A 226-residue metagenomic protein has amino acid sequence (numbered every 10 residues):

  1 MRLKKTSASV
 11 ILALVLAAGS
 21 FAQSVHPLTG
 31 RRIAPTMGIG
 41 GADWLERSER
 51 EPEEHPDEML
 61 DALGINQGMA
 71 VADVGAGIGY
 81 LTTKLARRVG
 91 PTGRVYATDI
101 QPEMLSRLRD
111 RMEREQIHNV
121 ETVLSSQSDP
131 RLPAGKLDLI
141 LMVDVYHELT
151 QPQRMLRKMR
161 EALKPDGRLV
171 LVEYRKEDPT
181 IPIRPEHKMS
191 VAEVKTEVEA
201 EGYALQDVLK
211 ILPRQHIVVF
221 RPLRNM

Functional and structural regions predicted by a protein language model:
Q23-A72, D110: Class I SAM-dependent transferase core
Q67-G68, P91-T92, L163-L169: Short glycine-dipeptide loop
V71, I140-L141: Hydrophobic beta-strand segment of the Class I
A72, A76-P130: Class I SAM-dependent methyltransferase SAM/SAH-binding core
A86-R87, Q153-R168: A short glycine-rich, Lys/Arg-flanked "PGG" loop and its adjoining helix->strand segment in the class I
P130-I140: A short acidic, Gly/Pro-enriched loop at the edge of an enzyme's catalytic core that lines a small-molecule cofactor
R168-E193: Conserved class I S-adenosyl-L-methionine
E201, Q206-M226: Core SAM-dependent methyltransferase catalytic element
